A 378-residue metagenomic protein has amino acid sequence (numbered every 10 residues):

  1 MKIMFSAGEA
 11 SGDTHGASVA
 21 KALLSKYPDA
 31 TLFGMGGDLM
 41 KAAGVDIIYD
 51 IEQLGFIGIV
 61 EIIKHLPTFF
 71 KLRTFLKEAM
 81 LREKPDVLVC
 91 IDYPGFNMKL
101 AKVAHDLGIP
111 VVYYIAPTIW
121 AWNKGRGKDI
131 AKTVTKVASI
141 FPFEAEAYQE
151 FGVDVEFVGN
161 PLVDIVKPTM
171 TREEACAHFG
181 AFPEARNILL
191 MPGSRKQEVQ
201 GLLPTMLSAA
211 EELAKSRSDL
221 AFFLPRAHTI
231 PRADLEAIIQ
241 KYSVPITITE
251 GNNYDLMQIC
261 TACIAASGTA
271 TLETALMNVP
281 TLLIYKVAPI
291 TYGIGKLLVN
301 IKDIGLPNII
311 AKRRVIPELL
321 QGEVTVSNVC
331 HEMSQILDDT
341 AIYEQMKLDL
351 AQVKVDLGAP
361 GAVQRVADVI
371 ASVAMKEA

Functional and structural regions predicted by a protein language model:
M1-A378: Nucleotide-activated sugar donor-binding and catalytic core shared by glycosyltransferases and related lipid-linked
